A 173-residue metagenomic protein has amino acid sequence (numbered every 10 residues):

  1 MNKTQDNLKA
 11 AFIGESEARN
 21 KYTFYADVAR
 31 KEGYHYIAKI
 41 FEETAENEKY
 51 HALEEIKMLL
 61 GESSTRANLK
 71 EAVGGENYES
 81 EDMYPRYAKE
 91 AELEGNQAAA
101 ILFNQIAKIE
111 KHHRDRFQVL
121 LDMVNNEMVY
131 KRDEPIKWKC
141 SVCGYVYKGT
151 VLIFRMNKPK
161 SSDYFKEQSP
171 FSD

Functional and structural regions predicted by a protein language model:
M1-D173: Non-heme di-metal
